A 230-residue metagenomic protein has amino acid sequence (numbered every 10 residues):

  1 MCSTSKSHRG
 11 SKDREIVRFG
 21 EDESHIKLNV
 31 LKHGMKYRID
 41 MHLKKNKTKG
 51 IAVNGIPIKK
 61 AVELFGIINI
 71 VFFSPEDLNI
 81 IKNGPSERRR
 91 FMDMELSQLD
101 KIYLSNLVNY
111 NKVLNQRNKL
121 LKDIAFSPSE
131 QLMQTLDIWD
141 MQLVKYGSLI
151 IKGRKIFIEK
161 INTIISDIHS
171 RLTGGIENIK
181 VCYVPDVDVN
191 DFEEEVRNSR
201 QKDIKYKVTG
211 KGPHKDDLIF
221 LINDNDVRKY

Functional and structural regions predicted by a protein language model:
C2-S5, M94, Q98, V113 (+4 more regions): Conserved, well-folded catalytic cores of nucleic-acid-processing and energy-transducing macromolecular machines
S3-E87, D93-L99, Y103, N162-D167 (+1 more regions): Nucleotide-state sensing region of NTPase/ATPase domains
K12-D13, M92, L99-R154, K160-I161: Long, non-coiled-coil amphipathic alpha-helical linker/lever segments that couple catalytic cores to other domains
S74-N79, M92-S97, G147-S148, K180 (+1 more regions): Short hinge/gating elements
S127-Y230: Conserved NTPase motor "head" modules and their coupling/switch loops across ABC/AAA+ ATPases, GTPases, and GHKL ATPases
